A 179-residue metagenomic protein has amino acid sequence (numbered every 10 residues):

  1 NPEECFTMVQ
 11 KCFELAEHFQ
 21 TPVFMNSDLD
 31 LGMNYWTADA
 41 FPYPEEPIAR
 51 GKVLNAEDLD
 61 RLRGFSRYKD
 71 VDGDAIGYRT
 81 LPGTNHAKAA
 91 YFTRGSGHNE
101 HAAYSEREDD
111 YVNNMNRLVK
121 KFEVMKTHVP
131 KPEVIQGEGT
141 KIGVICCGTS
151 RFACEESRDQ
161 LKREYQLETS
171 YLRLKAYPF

Functional and structural regions predicted by a protein language model:
N1-E3, I145: Alpha-helix capping and helix-loop boundary segments enriched in small/acidic/polar residues
M8, F13-F179: Flexible, low-complexity linker and terminal segments
